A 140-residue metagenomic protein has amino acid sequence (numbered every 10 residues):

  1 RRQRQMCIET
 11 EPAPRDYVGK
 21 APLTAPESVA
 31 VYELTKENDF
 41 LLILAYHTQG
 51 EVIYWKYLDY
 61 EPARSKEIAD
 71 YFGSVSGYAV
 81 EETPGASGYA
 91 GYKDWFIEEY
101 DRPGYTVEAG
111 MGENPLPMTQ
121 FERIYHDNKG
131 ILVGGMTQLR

Functional and structural regions predicted by a protein language model:
R1-P62, T106-L116: Active-site/substrate-binding loop(s) of hydrolase catalytic cores
A21, V52-M118: Catalytic cores of processing enzymes, dominated by hydrolases/peptidases, characterized by acidic/His-rich
K36-D39, G77, V133-R140: Sec-exported extracytoplasmic/periplasmic mature domains
P117-R140: His/Asp/Glu-rich mid-to-C-terminal helical/loop segments that flank catalytic regions of hydrolases
